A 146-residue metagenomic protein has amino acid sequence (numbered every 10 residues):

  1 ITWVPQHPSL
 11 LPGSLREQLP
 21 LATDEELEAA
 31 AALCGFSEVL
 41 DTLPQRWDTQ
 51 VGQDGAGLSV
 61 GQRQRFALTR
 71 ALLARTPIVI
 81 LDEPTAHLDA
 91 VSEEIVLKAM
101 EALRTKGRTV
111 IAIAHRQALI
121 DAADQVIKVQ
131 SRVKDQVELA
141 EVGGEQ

Functional and structural regions predicted by a protein language model:
T2-T23, I120: Conserved catalytic motifs of ABC-family nucleotide-binding domains
R16-Q53, L97-K98, A102: ABC ATPase nucleotide-binding domain helical subdomain, centered on the C-loop/LSGGQ "ABC signature"
S37-F66, L88, L139-G144: ABC-fold ATPase nucleotide-binding domain signature/coupling loops
L68, I113: Hydrophobic anchor residue at the start of the ABC signature
L73-P77: A short, proline-enriched helix->beta-strand linker immediately N-terminal to the Walker B motif in ABC-type P-loop
V79-E83: Catalytic Walker B motif of ABC-type/P-loop ATPase nucleotide-binding domains
A86-A99: Conserved D-loop/post-Walker B switch-helix segment of ABC ATPase nucleotide-binding domains
A99-A112, I120: Conserved catalytic loops of ABC-family nucleotide-binding domains
